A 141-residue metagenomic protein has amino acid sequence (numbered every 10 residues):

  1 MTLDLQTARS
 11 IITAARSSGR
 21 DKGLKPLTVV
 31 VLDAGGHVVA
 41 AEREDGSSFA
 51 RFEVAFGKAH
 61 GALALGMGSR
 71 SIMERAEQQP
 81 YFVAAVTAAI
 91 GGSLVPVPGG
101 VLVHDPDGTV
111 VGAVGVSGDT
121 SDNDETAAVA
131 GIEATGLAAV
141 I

Functional and structural regions predicted by a protein language model:
M1-I141: Flexible, solvent-exposed loop/hinge segments and secondary-structure transition points
